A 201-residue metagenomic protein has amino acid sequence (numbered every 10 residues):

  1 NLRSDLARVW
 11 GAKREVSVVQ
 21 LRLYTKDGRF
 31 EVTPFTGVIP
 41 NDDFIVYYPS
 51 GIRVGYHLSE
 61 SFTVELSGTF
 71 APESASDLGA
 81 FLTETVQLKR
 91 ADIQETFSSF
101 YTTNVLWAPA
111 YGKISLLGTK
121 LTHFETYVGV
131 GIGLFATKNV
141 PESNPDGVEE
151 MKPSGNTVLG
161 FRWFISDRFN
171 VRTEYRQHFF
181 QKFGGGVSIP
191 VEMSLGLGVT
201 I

Functional and structural regions predicted by a protein language model:
N1-G55: Short glycine/proline- and aromatic-enriched beta-strand/turn motifs that initiate or cap beta-hairpins
V19-Q20, V38-I39, Q87-D92, V140-G147 (+1 more regions): Extracellular loop and loop/strand-boundary signature of outer-membrane beta-barrel proteins
G28, V46-S50, F97-Y101, F124 (+2 more regions): Residues that define the transmembrane beta-barrel architecture of outer-membrane proteins
F30, S61-V64, K113, W163-V171: Repeated loop/turn-to-beta-strand initiation elements of outer-membrane beta-barrel proteins
F30-P40, V128-A136, T173-F179: Transmembrane beta-strand segments that form the barrel wall of outer-membrane beta-barrel proteins
P34-T36, I52-Y56, L66, T103-W107 (+4 more regions): Residues on the lipid-exposed face of transmembrane beta-strands in outer-membrane beta-barrel proteins
F62-V140, V199: Gram-negative (and chloroplast) outer-membrane scaffold detector with strong preference for beta-barrel transmembrane
K89, S166-I201: Predominantly the C-terminal beta-signal and adjacent terminal strand-loop region of outer-membrane beta-barrel
